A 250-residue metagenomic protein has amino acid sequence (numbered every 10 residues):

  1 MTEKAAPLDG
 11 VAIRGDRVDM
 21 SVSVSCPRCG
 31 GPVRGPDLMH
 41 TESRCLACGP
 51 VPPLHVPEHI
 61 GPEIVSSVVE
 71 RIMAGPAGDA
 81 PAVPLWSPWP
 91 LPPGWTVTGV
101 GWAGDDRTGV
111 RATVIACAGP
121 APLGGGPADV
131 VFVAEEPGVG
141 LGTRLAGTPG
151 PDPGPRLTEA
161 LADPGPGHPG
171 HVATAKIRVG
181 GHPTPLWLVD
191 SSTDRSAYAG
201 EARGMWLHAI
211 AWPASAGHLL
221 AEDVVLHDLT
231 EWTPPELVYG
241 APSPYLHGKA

Functional and structural regions predicted by a protein language model:
M1-A77: N-terminal cysteine/histidine-rich coordination modules
D79-A250: Domain-scale terminal segments
